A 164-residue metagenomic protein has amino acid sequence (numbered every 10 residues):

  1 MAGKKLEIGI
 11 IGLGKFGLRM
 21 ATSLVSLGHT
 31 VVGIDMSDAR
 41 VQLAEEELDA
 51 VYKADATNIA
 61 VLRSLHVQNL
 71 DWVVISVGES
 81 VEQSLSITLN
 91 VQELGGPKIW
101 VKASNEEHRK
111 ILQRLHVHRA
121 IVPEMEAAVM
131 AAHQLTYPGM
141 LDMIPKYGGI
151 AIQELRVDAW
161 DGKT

Functional and structural regions predicted by a protein language model:
M1-T164: Cytosolic regulatory regions of ion transport systems
